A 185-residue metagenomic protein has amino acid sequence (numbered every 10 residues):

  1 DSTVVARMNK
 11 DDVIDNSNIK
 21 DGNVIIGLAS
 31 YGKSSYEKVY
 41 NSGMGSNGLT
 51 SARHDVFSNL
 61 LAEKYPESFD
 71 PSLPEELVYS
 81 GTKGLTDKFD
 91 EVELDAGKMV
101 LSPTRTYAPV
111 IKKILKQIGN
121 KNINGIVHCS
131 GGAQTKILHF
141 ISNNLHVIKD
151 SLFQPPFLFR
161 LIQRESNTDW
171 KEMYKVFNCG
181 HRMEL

Functional and structural regions predicted by a protein language model:
D1-E184: Helix-biased detector of long, well-ordered alpha-helical tracts
